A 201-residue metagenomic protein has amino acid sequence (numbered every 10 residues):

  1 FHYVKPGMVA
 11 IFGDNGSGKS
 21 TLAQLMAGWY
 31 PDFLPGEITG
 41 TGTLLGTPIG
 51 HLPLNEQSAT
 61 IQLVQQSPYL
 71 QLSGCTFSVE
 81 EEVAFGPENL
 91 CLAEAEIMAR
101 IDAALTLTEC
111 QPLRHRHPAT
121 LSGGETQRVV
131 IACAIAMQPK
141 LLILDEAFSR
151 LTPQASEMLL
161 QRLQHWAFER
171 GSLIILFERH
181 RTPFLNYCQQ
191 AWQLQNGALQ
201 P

Functional and structural regions predicted by a protein language model:
P35-P48: Conserved ABC transporter NBD signature motif
T47-Q62, N89: ABC ATPase NBD coupling module
S67, C75-N89: Q-loop/switch helix immediately C-terminal to the Walker
A84, A95-L113: Conserved ABC ATPase "signature" region
H117-L121, E125: Conserved ABC ATPase signature
I131: Hydrophobic anchor residue at the start of the ABC signature
F177-R179: H-loop/switch region of ABC-family ATPase nucleotide-binding domains
